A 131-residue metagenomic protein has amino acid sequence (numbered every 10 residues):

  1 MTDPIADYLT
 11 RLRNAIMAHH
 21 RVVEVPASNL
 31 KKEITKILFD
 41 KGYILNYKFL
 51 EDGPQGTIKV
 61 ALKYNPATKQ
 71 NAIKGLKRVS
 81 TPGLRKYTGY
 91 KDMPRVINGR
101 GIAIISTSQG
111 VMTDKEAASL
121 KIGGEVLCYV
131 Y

Functional and structural regions predicted by a protein language model:
M1-Y131: Core subunits and conserved enzymes of cellular information-processing and envelope-translocation systems across
